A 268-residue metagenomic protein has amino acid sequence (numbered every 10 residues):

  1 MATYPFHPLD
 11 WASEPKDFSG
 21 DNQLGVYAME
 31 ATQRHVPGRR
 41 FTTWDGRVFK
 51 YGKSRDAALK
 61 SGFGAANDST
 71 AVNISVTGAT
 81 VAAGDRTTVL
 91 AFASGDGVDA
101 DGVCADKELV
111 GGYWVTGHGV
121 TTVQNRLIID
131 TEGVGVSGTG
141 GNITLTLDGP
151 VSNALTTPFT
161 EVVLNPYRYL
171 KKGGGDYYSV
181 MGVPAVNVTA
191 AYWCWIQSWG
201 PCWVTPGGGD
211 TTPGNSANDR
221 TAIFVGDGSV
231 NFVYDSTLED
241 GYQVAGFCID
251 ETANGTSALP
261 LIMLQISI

Functional and structural regions predicted by a protein language model:
M1-G95, R126-I268: Extracellular receptor-binding modules and their adjoining Ser/Thr/Gly/Asp/Asn-rich linkers
G102-V103: Disulfide-braced loops of extracellular cysteine-rich modules
G111-H118: Short conserved beta-strand and strand-loop elements enriched in small hydrophobics with frequent Asp/Gly
T122-V123: Function-critical acidic carboxylates
